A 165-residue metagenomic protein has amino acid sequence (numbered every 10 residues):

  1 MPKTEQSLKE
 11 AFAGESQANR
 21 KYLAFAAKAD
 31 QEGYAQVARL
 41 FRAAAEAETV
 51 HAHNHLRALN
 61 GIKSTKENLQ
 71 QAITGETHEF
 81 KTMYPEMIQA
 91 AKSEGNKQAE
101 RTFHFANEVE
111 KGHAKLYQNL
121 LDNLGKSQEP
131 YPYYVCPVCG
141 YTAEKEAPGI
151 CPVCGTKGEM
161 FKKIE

Functional and structural regions predicted by a protein language model:
M1-E165: Non-heme di-metal
